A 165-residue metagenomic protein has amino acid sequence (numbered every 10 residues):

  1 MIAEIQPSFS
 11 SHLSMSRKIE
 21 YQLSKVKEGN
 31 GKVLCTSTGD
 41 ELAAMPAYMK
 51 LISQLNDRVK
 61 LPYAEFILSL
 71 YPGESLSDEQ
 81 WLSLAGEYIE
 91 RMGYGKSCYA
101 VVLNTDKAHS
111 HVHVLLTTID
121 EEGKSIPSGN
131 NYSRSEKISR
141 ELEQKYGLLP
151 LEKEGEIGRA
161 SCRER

Functional and structural regions predicted by a protein language model:
M1-R165: N-terminal nicking endonuclease/strand-transfer module with a His-rich metal-binding environment and a catalytic Tyr
